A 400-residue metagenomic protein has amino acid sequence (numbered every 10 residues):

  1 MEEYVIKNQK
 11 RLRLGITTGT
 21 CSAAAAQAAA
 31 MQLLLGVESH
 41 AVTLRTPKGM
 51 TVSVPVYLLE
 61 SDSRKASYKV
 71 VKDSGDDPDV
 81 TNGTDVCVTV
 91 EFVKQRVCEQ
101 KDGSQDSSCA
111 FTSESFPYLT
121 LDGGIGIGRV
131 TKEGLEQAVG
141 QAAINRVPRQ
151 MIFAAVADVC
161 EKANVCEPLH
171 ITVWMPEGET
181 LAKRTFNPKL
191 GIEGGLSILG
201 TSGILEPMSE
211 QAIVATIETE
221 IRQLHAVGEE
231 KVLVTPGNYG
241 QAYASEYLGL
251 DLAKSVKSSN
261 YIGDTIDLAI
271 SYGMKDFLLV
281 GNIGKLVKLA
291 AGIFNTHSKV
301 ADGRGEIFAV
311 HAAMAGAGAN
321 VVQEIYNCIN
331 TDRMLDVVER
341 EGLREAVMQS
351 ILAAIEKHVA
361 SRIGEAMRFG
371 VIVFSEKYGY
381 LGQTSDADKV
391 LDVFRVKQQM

Functional and structural regions predicted by a protein language model:
M1-R184, P188-L190, D386: Generic N-terminal targeting/processing segments that precede catalytic cores or assembly contacts
E3-V5, R13, G19, L190-L196 (+2 more regions): A structural signal for small-residue-enriched, beta-sheet-centric alpha/beta enzyme cores and oligomeric scaffold folds
A29, P148, I152-A163, E220 (+3 more regions): Hydrophobic, Leu/Ile/Phe/Ala-enriched alpha-helical segments that form helix-helix packing faces
V42, I213, R222, A387-D388: Bulky hydrophobic/aromatic packing residues
D73-S74, N145, E324-M334, T384: Intrinsic-disorder/low-complexity, polar/charged segments
E99, K132, A182, Y243-S245 (+2 more regions): Generic domain-boundary/flexible-linker signal
Y118, L352, E356-M400: Extended hydrophobic packing segments that form well-structured cores
